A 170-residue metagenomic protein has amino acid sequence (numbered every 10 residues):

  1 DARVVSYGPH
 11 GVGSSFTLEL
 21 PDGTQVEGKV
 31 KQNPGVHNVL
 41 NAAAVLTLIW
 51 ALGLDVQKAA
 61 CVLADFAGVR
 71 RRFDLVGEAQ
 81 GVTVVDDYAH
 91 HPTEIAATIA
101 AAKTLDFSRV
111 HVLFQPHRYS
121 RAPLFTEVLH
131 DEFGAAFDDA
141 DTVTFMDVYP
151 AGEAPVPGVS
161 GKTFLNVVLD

Functional and structural regions predicted by a protein language model:
D1-E27, D65, V69-R70, V76: Extended acidic/charged loop-beta regions that coordinate divalent cations and stabilize anionic phosphate/carboxylate
D22-G23, G35, L40-D170: ATP-dependent carboxylate-amine ligase
G28-V36: A short glycine/serine-rich beta->alpha loop
